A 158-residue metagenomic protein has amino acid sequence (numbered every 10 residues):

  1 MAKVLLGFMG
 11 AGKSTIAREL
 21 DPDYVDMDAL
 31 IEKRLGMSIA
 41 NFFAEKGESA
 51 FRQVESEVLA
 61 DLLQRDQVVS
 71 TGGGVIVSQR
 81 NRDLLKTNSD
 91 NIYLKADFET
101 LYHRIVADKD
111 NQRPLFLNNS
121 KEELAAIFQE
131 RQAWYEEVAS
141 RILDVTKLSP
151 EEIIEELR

Functional and structural regions predicted by a protein language model:
M1-K3, R65: Pre-Walker A (Motif I) flank of P-loop NTPase domains
K3, E19, T87, Q129-R158: NTP-dependent small-molecule kinase module
F8: P-loop (Walker A) phosphate-binding loop of NTP-binding proteins
A11: ATP-binding Walker
S14: Walker A/P-loop
D26-V75, Q79-K86, A125, Q129: ATP-dependent small-molecule kinase phosphotransfer cores that center on conserved nucleotide phosphate-binding segments
G73-V75, D97-E99, L148: Short glycine-rich anion-binding loops that position phosphate/pyrophosphate groups of nucleotides and phosphorylated
T87-Q132: A glycine- and Lys/Arg-enriched "phosphate-lid" helix/loop adjacent to the NTP-binding pocket of small-molecule kinases
